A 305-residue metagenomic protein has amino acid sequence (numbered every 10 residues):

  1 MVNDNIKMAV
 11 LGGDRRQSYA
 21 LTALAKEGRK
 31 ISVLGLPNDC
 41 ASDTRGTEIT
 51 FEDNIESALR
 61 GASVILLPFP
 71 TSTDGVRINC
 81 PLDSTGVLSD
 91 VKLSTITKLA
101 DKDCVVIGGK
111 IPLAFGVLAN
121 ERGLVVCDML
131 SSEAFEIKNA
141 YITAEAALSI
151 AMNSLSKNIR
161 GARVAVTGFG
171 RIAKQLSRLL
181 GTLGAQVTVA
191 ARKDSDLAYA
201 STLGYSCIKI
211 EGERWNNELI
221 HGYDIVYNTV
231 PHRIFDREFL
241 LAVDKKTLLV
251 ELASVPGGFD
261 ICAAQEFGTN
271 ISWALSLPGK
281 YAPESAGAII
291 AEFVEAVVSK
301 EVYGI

Functional and structural regions predicted by a protein language model:
M1-N3, L148-I159: A short, basic/flexible loop-to-alpha-helix module at the beginning of a structural domain
M1-V126, F293, V297-I305: N-terminal ligand-binding/catalytic initiation module
N3-N5, D103, R160-R163, K246: Phosphate-coordination loops involved in phosphoryl transfer and adenosine-cofactor binding
M8-Y19, L24, R160-G181: Glycine-rich adenosine-cofactor-binding loop
E27-T44, L183-G204: NAD(P)-binding Rossmann-fold cofactor-contacting core
E52-I55, D74, D90-L99, D103 (+1 more regions): Rossmann-like adenosine-cofactor binding region
V105-M129, L252-V297: Rossmann-fold NAD(P)-binding glycine/threonine-rich loop
E133-M152: A glycine-rich, Thr/Ser-enriched phosphate-binding loop motif common to dinucleotide/cofactor-binding enzymes
